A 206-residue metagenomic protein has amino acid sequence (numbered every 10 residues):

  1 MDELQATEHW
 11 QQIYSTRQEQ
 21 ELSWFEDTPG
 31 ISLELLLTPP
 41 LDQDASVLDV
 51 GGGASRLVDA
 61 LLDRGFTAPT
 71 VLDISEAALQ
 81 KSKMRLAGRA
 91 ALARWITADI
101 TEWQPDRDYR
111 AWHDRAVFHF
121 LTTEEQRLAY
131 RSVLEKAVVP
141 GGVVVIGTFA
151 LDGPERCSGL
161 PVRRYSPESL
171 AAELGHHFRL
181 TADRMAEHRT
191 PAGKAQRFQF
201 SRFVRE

Functional and structural regions predicted by a protein language model:
M1-R107, L121-A137, V143-E206: Class I (Rossmann-like) S-adenosyl-L-methionine-dependent methyltransferase catalytic domain, capturing the SAM-binding
R110: Conserved acidic residues
H113: A conserved beta-strand element that flanks and buttresses the S-adenosyl-L-methionine
A116-F120: Short catalytic micro-motifs in class I SAM-dependent methyltransferases
